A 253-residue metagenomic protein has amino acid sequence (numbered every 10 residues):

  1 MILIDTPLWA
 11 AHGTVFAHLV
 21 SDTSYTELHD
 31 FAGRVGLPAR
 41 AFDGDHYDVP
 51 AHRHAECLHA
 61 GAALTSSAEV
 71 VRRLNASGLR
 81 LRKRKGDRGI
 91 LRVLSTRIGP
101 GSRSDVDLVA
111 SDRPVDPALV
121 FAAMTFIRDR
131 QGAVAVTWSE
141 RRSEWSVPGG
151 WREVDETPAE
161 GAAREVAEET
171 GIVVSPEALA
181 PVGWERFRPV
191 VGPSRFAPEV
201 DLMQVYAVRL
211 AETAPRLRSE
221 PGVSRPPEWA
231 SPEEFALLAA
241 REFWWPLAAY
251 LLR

Functional and structural regions predicted by a protein language model:
I2-V20: Short glycine-/aliphatic-rich beta-strand segments at the starts of folded cytosolic domains
A17-D45, H52-H54, A60: Basic nucleic-acid-binding interfaces
G44-L81: Short, compact, well-ordered microdomains
V71, G78-M124: Acidic, metal-coordinating catalytic segment for phosphate/diphosphate chemistry, firing primarily on the Nudix
R128-E168: Conserved Nudix-box catalytic region and its N-terminal flanking loop in Nudix hydrolases and closely related
V173-W184: A short coil-to-beta-strand element that immediately follows conserved catalytic motifs
E185-R216: Active-site-adjacent beta-strand/loop module that shapes the phosphate/pyrophosphate-binding cleft
Q204-A207, R216-P246: NUDIX/MutT-family hydrolases
